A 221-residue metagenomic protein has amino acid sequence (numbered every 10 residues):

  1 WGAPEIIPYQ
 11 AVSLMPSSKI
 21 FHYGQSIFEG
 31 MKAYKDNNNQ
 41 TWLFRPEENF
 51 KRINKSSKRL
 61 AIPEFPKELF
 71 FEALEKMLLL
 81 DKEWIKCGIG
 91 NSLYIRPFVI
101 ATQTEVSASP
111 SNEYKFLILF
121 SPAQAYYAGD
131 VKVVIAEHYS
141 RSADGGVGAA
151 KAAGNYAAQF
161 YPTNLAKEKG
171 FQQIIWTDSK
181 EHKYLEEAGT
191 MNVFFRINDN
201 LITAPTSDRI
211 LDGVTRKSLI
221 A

Functional and structural regions predicted by a protein language model:
W1-M77, E105-A221: Helix-start/capping segments and mature chain N-termini
E83-G88, A108-P110: Short, charge-rich binding segments
K86-I100: Extended, Lys/Arg-enriched charged tracts that mediate electrostatic binding to polyanionic substrates
